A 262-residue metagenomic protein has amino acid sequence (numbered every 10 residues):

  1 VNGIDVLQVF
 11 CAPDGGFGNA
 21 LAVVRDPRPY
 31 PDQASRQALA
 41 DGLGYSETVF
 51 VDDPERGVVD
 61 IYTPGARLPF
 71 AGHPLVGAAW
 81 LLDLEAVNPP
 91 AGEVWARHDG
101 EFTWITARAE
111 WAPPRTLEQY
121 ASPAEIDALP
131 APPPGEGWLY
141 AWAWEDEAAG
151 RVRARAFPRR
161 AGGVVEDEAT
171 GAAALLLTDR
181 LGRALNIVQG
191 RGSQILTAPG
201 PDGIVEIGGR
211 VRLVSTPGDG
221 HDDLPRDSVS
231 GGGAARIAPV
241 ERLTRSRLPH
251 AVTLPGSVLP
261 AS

Functional and structural regions predicted by a protein language model:
V1-S262: Active-site proximal loop and beta-alpha junction motif in alpha/beta enzyme cores
